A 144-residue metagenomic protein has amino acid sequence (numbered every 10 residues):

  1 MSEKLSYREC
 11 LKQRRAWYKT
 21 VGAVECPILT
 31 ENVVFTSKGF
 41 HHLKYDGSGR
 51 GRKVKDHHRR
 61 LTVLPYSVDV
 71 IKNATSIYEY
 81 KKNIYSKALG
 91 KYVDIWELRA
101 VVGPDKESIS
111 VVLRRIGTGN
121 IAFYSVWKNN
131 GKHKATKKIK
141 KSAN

Functional and structural regions predicted by a protein language model:
M1-N144: Ribonuclease/tRNase effector modules and their secretory precursors
